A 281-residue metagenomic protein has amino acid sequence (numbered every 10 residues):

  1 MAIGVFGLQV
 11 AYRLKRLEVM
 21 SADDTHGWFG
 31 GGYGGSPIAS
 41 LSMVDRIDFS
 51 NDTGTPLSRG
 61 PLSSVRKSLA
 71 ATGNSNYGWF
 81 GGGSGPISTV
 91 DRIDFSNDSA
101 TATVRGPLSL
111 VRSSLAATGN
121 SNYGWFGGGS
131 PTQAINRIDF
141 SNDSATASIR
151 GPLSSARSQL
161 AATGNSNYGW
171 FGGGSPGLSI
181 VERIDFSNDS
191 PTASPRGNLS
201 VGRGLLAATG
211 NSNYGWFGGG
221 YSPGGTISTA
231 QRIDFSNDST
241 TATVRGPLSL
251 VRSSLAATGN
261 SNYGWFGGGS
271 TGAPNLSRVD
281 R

Functional and structural regions predicted by a protein language model:
M1-R281: Polar, enzyme-active/binding microenvironments
